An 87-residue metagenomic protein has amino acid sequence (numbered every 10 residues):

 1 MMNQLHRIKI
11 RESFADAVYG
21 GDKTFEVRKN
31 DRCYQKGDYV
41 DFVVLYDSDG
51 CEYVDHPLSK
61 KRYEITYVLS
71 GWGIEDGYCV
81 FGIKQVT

Functional and structural regions predicted by a protein language model:
M2-T87: Catalytic phosphate/metal-binding cores of nucleic-acid and nucleotide-processing enzymes, i.e., regions that mediate
